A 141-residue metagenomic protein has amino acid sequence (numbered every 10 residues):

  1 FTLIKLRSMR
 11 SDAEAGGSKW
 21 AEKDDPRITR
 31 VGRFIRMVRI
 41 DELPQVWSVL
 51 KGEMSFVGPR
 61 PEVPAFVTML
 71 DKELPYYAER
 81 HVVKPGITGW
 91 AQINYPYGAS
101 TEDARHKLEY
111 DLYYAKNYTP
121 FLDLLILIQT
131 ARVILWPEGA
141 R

Functional and structural regions predicted by a protein language model:
F1-R141: Conserved small/aromatic sequence motifs within transmembrane helices
